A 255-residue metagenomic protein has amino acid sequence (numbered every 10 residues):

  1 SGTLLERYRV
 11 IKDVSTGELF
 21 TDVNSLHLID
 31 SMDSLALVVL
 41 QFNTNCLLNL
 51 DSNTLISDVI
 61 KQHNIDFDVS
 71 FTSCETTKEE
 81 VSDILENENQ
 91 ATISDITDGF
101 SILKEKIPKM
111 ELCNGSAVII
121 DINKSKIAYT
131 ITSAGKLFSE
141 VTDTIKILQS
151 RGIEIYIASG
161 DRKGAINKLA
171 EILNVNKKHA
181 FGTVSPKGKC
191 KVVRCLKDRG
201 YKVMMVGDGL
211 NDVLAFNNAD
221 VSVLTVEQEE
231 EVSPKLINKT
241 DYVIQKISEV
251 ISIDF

Functional and structural regions predicted by a protein language model:
S1-I172, K177: Alpha-helical substrate-recognition element adjacent to the catalytic core
A134, K163-K202: Substrate-recognition "cap/lid" segment bordering the active-site pocket of phosphatases
E140-V141, P186-K189, G209: Amphipathic coiled-coil/heptad-repeat helices and related helical stalk/stem segments that mediate oligomerization
T142-S150, C190-D198, N217: Surface-exposed amphipathic alpha-helices with a cationic face
I155, S159-K163, Y201-Y242: Acidic, Mg2+-coordinating phosphoryl-transfer loop and its flanking beta/alpha structural elements, shared across
K178-V184, D241-E249: Short acidic-hydrophobic, aromatic-tinged amphipathic segments that line or gate anion-handling sites
G188-V193, V232-T240, I253-F255: Short, charged, surface-exposed secondary-structure boundary motifs
L224, S248, S252-F255: A short, amphipathic alpha-helical segment
